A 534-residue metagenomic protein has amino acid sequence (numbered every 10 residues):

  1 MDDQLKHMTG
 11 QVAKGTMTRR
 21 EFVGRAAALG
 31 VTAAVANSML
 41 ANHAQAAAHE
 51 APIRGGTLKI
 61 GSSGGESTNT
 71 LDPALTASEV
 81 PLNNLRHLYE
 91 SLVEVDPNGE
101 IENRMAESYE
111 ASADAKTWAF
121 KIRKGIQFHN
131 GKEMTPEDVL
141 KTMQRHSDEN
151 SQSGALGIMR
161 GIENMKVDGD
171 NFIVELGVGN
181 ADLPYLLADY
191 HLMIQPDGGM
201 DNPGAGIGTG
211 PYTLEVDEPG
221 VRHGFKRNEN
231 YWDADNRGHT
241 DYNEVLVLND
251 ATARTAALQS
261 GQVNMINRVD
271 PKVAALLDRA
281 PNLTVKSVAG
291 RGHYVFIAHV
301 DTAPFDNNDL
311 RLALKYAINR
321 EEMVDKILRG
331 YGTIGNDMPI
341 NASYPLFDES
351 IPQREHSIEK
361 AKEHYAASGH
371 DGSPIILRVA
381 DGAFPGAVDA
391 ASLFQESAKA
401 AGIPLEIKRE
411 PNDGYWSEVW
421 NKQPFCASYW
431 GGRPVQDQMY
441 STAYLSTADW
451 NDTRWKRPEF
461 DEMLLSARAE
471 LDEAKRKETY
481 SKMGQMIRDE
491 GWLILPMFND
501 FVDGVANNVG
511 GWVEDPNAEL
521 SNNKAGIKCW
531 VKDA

Functional and structural regions predicted by a protein language model:
M1-E21: N-terminal secretory signal peptides
G61-A113, Q144, I207-T209: N-terminal lobe/hinge region of extracytoplasmic solute-binding protein
D96-E100, L187-E244, D250-T252, I358-E359 (+2 more regions): Gly/Pro-rich hinge or "lid" segments in bacterial periplasmic/extracellular proteins
K121, G154-D197: Surface-exposed binding/hinge segments that line and control ligand-binding clefts or catalytic entry sites
N230-L276, Q395-E396, P404: Ligand-site clamp/hinge motif
I334-A367, F384-D389: Structural transition elements
A400, P404-Y415, S441-N507, D533-A534: Extracytoplasmic/peripheral linker and loop segments enriched in polar/acidic and small residues with frequent Thr/Pro
V505-A534: Long beta-strand-rich cores associated with HINT superfamily self-processing modules
